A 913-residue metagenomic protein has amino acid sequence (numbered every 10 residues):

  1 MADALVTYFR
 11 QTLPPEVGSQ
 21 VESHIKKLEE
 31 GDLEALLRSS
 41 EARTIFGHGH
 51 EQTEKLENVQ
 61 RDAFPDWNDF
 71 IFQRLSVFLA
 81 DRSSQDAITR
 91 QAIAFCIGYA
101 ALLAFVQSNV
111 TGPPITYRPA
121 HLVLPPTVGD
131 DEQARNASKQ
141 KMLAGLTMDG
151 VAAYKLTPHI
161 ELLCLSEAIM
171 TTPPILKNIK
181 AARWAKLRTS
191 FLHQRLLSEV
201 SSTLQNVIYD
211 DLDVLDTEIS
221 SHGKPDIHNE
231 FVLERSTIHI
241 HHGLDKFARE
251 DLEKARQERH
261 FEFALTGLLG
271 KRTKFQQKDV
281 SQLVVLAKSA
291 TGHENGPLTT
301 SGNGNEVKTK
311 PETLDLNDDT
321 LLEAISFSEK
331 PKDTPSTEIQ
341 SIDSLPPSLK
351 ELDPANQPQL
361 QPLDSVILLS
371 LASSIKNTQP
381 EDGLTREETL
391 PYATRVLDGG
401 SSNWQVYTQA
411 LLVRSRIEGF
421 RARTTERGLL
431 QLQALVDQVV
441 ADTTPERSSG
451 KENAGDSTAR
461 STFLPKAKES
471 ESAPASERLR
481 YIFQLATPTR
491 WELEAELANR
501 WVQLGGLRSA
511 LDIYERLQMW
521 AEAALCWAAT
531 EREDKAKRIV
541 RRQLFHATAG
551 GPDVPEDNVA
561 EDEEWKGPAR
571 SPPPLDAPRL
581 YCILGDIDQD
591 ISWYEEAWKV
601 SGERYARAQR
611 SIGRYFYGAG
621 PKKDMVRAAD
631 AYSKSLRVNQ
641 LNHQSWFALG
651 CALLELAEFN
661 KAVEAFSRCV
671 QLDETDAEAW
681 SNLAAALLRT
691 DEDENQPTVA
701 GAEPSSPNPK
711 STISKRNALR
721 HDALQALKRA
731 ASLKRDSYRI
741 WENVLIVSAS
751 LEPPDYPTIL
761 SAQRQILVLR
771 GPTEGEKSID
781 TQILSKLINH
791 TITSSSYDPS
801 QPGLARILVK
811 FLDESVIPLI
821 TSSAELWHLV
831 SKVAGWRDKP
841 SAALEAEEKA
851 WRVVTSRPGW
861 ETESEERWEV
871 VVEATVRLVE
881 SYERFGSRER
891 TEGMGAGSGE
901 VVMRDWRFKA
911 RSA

Functional and structural regions predicted by a protein language model:
A2-L411, I740, T821, E825: Non-catalytic protein-protein interaction scaffold segments in large eukaryotic complex-forming proteins
H228, E262, A577, R604-Y605 (+4 more regions): Residue-level recognition of tetratricopeptide repeat
T237, N499, L525, D586 (+6 more regions): Residue-level recognition of tetratricopeptide repeat
G243, G505, E531, S592 (+6 more regions): Residue-level detector of the short coil/turn that links helix A to helix B within each tetratricopeptide repeat
S328, K332-E471, C651, F659 (+10 more regions): Long, acidic/serine-threonine-rich intrinsically disordered regions with weak helical/coil propensity that act as
W520-A523, D553, L580, R607-A608 (+4 more regions): TPR alpha-solenoid repeat register
